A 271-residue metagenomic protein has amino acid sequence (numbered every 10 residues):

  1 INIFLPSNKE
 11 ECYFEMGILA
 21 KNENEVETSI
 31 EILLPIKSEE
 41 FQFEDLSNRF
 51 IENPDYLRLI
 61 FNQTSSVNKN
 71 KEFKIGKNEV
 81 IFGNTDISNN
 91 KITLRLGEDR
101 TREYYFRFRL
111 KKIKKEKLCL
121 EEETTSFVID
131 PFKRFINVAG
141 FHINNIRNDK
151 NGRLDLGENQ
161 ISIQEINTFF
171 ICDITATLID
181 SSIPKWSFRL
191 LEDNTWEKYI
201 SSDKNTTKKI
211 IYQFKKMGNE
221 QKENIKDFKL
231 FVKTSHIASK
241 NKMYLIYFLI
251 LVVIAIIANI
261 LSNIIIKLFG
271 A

Functional and structural regions predicted by a protein language model:
I1-Y104, I265: N-terminal pre-first-transmembrane soluble regions of secretory-pathway and organelle membrane proteins
L5, Q42-E44, I51, F170-I171 (+2 more regions): Compositionally biased, low-structure terminal segments
S7-K9, I18-N22, I36-S38, L110-E116 (+2 more regions): Beta-strand elements of well-folded, non-transmembrane domains
V67-F132, K204-K222: A surface-exposed beta-strand-loop module
T93-R189: Surface-exposed, acidic/Ser/Thr-rich flexible loop segments
N137-I143, K198-K204, S262-N263: Short C-terminal domain-edge/linker segments immediately following a structured domain
N159, I166-N241: Membrane-proximal, non-transmembrane alpha-helical segments
I237-A271: Hydrophobic, helix-forming membrane-interacting segments
